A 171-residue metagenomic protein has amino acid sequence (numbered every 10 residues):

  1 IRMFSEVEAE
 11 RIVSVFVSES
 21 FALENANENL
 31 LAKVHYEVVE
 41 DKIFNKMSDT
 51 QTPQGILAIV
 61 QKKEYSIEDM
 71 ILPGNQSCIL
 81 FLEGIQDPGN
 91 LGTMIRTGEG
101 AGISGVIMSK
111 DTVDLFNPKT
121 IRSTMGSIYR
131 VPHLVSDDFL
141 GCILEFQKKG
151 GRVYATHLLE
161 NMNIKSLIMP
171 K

Functional and structural regions predicted by a protein language model:
I1-K171: Post-transcriptional modification and biogenesis factors for structured RNAs of the translation apparatus
